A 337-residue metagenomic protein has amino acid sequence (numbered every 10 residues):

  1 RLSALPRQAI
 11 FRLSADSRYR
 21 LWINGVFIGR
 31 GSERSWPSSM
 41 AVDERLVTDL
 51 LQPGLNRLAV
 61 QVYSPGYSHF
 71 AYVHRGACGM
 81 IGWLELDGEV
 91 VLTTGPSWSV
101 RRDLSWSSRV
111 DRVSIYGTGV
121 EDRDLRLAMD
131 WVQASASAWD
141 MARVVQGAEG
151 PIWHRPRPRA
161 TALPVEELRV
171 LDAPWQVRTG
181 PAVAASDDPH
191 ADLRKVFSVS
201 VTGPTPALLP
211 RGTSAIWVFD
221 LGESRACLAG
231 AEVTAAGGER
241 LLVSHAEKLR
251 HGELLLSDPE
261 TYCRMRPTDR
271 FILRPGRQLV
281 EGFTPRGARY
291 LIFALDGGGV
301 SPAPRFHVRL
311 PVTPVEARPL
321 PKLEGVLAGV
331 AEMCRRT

Functional and structural regions predicted by a protein language model:
R1-T337: Extracellular/oxidizing-compartment recognition motifs
